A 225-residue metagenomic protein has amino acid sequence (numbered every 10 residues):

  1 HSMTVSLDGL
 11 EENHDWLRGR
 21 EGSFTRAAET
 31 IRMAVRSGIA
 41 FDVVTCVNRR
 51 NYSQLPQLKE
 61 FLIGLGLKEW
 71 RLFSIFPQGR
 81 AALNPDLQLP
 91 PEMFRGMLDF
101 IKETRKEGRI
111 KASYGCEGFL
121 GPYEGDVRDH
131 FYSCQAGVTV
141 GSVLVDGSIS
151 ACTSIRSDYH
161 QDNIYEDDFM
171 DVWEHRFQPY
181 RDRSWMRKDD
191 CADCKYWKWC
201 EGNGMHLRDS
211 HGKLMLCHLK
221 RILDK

Functional and structural regions predicted by a protein language model:
H1-P77, D86-P90: Radical SAM/AdoMet-radical enzyme domain recognition
N13, R80, G204: Glycine/Thr-rich phosphate-binding loops of Rossmann-like dinucleotide-binding domains
H14-L17, L89, A112, C134 (+2 more regions): Short clusters of hydrophobic/aromatic residues that line enzyme substrate/ligand-binding pockets
A28, P56, R95-D99, M170 (+1 more regions): Generic alpha-helical structural signal
F76-S157, W197-W199: A C-terminal junction/extension of Radical SAM enzymes
I149, S154-K225: Flexible mid-to-C-terminal extensions adjoining Fe-S/redox cofactors in radical SAM and related proteins
